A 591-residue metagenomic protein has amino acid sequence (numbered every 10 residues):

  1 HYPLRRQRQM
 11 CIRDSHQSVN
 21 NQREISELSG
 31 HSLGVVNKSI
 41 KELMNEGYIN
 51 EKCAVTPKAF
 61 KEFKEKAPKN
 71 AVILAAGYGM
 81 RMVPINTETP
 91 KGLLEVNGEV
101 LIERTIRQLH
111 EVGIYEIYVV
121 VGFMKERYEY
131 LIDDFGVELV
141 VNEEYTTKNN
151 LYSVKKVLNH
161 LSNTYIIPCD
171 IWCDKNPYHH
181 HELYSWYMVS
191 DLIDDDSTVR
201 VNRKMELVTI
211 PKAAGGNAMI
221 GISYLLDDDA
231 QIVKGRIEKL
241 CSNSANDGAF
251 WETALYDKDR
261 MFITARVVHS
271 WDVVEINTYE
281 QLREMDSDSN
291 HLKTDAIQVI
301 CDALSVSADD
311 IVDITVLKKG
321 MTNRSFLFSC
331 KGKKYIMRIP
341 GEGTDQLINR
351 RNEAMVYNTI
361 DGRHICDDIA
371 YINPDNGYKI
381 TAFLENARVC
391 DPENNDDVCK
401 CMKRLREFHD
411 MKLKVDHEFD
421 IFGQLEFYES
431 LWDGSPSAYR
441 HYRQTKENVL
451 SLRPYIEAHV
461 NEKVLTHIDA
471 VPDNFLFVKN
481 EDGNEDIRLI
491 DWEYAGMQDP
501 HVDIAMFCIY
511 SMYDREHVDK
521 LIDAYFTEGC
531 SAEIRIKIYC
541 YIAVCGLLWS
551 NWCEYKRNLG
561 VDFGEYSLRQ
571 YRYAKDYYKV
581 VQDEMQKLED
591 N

Functional and structural regions predicted by a protein language model:
H1-R8, I12: Single conserved hydrophobic/aromatic residue that forms the stacking wall/gate of nucleotide- or nucleobase-binding
S15-Q17, Q22-E24, L28-G30, K58-K125: N-terminal glycine-rich phosphate-binding loop and ensuing alpha1 helix
I49, D174-F250: Conserved core of the sugar-phosphate nucleotidyltransferase
Y128-T198: Conserved beta-loop-beta/alpha segment of the NTase-like Rossmann-fold superfamily that binds/positions NTPs
E280, D286, L292-T294, N551-N591: ATP/Mg2+ or Mg2+-diphosphate-binding catalytic cores that bind nucleotide phosphates or diphosphates via glycine-rich
D295-D310, L413-I468, P472, V478-E481: An alpha-helical support segment within catalytic cores of ATP-dependent transferases
T315-I421, P436-Q444: ATP-binding pocket architecture of kinase catalytic cores
H501-C530, A543-V561: Active-site activation/catalytic loop segments of kinase-like enzymes and analogous catalytic loops in related
